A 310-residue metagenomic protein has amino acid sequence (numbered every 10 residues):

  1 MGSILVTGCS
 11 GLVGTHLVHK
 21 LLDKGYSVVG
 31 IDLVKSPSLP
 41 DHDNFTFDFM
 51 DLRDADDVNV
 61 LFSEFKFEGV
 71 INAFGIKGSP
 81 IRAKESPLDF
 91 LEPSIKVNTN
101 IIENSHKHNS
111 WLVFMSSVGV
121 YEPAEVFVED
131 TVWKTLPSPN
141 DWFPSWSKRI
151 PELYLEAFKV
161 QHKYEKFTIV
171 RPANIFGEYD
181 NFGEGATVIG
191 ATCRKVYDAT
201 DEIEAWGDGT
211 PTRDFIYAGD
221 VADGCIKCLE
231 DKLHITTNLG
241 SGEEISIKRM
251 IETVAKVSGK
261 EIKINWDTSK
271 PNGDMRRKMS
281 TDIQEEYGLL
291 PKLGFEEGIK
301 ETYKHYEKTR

Functional and structural regions predicted by a protein language model:
I4-K24: N-terminal Rossmann NAD(P)H-binding glycine-rich loop of SDR-like oxidoreductase domains
D43-D54: Rossmann-fold cofactor-recognition segment
L52-P93: NAD(P)H-binding glycine-rich loop region in Rossmannoid oxidoreductase-like domains and their noncatalytic homologs
S79, F114-E129, F143-R149, Q161 (+1 more regions): Conserved catalytic-site region of short-chain dehydrogenase/reductase
T99-D141, T168: Conserved Rossmann-fold NAD(P)-dependent oxidoreductase catalytic core, especially the SDR/UDP-sugar
Y121-E122, W142, V170-I189, T212: Flexible, glycine-rich beta-alpha linker
P139-R171, C193-T200: Active-site Tyr-X1-5-Lys
D198-R310: C-terminal substrate-binding subdomain of Rossmann-fold SDR/epimerase-dehydratase oxidoreductases
